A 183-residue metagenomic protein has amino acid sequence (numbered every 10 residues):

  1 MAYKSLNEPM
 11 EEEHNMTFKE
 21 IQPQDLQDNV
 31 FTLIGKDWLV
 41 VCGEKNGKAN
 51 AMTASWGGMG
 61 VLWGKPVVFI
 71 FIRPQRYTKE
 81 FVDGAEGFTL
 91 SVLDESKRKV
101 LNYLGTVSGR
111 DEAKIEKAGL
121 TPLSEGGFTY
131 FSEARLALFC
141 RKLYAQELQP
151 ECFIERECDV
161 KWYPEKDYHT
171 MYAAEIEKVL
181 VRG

Functional and structural regions predicted by a protein language model:
A2-G183: Basic, polyanion-binding surface patches
